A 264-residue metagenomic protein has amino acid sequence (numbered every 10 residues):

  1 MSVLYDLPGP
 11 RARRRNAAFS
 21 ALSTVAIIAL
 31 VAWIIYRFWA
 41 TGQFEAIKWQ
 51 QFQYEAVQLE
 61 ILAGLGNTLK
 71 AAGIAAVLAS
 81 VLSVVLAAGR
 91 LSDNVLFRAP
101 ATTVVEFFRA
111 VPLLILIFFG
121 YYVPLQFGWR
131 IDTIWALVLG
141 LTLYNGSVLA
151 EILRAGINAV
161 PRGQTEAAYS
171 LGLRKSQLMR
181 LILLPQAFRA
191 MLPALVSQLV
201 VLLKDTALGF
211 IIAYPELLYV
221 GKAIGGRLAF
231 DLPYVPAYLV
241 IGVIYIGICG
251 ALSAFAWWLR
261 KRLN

Functional and structural regions predicted by a protein language model:
M1-N264: Transmembrane alpha-helices and adjacent helix-loop boundaries
